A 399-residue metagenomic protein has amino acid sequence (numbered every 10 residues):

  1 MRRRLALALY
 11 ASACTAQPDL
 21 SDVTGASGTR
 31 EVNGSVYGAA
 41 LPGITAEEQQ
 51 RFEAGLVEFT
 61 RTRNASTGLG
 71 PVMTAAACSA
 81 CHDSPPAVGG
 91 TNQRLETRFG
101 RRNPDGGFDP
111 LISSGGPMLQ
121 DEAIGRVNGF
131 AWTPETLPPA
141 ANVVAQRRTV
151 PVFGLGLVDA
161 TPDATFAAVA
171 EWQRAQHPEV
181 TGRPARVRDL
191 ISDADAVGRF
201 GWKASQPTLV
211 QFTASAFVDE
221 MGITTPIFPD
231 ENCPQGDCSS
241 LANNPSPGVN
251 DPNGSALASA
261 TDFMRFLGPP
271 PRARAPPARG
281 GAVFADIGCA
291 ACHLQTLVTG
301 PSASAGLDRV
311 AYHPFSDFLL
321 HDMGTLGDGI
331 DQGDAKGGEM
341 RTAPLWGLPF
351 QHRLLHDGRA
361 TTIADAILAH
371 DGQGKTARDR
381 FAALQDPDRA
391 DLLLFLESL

Functional and structural regions predicted by a protein language model:
M1-A6: Bacterial N-terminal signal peptides that target proteins for export
L7-A16: Hydrophobic h-region of N-terminal signal peptides that target proteins for export in Gram-negative bacteria
T15-L399: Periplasmic c-type cytochrome electron-transfer domains
